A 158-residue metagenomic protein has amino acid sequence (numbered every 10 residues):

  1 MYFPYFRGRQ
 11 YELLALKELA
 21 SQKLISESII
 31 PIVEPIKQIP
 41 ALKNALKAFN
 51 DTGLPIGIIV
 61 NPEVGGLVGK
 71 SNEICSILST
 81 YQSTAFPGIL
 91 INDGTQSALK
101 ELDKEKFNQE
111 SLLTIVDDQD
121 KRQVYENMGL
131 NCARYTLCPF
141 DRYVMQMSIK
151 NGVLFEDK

Functional and structural regions predicted by a protein language model:
M1-E27, I36: N-terminal basic/disordered segments at the start of proteins
Y11, P35-P40, N61-V68, N92-A98 (+2 more regions): Short acidic, S/G/P-rich loop/turn micro-motifs used as interaction or catalytic elements
L16-Q22, I39-G53: Histidine-anchored nucleotide/phosphate-binding helix
P31: Conserved, mostly hydrophobic/aromatic
K47-Q109: A broadly used, surface-exposed interaction patch
T80-I91, N108-K121, F140-M147: A short, terminal or domain-edge coil/loop segment
A98-C132, C138: Internal, conserved structured core segments that host functional sites
Q123-K158: Long, charge-rich C-terminal accessory regions
